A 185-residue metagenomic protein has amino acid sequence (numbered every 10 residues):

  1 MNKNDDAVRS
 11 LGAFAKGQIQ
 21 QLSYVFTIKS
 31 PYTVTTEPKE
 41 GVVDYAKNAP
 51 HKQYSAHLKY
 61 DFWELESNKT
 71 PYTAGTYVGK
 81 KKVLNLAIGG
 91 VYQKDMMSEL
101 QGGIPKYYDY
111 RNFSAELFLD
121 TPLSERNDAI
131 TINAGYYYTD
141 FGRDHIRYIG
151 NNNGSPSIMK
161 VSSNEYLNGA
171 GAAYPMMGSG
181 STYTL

Functional and structural regions predicted by a protein language model:
M1-K59, E66-Y77, M97-L100, N153 (+1 more regions): Surface-exposed coil loops of outer-membrane beta-barrel proteins
I19, I28-S30, F62, Y92 (+2 more regions): Short beta-strand segments enriched in hydrophobic/aromatic residues within well-folded beta-rich domains
K59-D61, P105: Generic detector of short alpha-helix boundary/capping microenvironments and adjacent low-complexity segments
N68-A74, V78-L185: Detector for outer-membrane/organellar transmembrane beta-barrel domains, recognizing the amphipathic beta-strand
